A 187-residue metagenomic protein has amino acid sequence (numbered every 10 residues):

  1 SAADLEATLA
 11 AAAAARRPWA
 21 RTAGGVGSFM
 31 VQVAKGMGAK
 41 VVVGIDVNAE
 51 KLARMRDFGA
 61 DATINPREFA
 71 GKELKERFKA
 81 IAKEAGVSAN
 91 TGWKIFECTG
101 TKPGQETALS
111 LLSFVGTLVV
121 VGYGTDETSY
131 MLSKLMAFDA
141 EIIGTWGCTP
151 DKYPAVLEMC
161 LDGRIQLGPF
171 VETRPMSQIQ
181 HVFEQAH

Functional and structural regions predicted by a protein language model:
S1-F69: Mid-domain Rossmann-like dinucleotide-binding core that forms the NAD(H)/NADP(H) cofactor-binding site
W19-R21, E97, V120: Hydrophobic Val/Ile/Leu positions in short beta-strands of Rossmann-like dinucleotide-binding domains
G38-A39, R56, D61, T99-R164: Glycine-rich phosphate-binding loop and adjacent beta-alpha segment of Rossmann(oid) nucleotide-cofactor-binding
P66, F96-C98: Short, well-ordered coil/turn residues at beta-beta hairpins and beta-strand->alpha-helix junctions within
A70, G100, P175-Q178: Short loop/turn segments at beta->alpha junctions
A70-N90: Short amphipathic alpha-helix with an adjacent loop that forms part of the alpha/beta core around
K83, E106-T107, P150-H187: C-terminal hydrophobic helical "lid"/dimerization subdomain of Rossmann-like NAD(P)H-dependent oxidoreductases
T91-F96, G116: Short SAM/SAH-binding signature in class I
